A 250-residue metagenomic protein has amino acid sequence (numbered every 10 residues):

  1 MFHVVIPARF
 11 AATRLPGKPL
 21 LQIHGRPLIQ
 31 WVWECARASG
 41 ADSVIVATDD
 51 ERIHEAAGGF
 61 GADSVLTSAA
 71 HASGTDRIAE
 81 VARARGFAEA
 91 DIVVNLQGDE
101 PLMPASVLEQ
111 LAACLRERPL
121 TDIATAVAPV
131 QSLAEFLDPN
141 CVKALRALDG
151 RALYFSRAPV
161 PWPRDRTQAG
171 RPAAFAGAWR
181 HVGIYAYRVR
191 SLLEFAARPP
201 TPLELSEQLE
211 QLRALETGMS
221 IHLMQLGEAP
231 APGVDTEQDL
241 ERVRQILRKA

Functional and structural regions predicted by a protein language model:
F2-T48: N-terminal glycine-rich phosphate-binding loop and ensuing alpha1 helix
T13, L21, V94, P101 (+2 more regions): Residues that recognize and position ribonucleotide moieties
A41, A90, R118-T121, M219: Short, high-confidence coil segments that cap the C-terminus of an alpha-helix and link into the following beta-strand
I45, E51-A113: Short phosphate-binding loop-to-helix
T48-D49, M103, Y187, D235: A conserved hydrophobic position in a structured secondary element of the catalytic/binding core that shapes
M103-T201: Conserved core of the sugar-phosphate nucleotidyltransferase
A169-A250: Conserved alpha/beta core of the MobA/IspD/sugar-nucleotide pyrophosphorylase nucleotidyltransferase superfamily
